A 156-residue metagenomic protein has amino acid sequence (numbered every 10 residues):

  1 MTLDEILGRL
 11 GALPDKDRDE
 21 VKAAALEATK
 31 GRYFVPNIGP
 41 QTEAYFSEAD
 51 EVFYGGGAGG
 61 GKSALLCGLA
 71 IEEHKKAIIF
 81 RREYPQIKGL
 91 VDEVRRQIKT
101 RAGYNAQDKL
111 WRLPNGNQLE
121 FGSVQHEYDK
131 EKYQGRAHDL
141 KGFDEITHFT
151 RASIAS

Functional and structural regions predicted by a protein language model:
M1-S156: Short, flexible loop motifs at catalytic/binding sites
